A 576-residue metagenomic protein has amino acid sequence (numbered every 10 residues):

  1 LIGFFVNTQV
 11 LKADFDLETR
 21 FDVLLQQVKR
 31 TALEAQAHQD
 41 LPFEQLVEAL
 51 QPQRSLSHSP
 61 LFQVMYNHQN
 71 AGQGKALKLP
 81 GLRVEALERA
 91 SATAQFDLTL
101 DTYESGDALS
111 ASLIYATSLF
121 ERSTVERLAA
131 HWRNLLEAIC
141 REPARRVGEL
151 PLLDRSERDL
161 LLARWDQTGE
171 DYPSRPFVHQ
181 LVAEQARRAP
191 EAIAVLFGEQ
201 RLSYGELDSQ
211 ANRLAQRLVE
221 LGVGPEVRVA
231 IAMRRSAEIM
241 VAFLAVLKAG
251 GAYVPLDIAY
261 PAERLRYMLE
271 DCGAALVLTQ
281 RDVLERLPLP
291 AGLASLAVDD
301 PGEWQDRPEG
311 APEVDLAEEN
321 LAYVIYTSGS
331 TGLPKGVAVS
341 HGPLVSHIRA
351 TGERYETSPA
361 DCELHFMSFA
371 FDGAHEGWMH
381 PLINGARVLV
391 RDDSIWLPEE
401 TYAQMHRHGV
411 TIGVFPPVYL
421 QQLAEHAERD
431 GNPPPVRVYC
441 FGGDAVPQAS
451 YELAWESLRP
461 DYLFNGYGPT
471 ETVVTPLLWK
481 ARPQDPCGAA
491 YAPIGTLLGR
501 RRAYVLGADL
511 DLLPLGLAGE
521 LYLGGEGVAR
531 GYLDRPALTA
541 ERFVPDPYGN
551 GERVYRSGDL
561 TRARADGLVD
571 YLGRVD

Functional and structural regions predicted by a protein language model:
L1-E126, N134-R141, P151-L152, W165-T168 (+10 more regions): Adenylate-forming
T8-Q9, T19, L33, Q39 (+11 more regions): Carrier-protein-dependent adenylate-forming modules in NRPS/ANL systems
Q9, V28, Q39, Y66 (+25 more regions): Generic structural signal for small/hydrophobic residues in well-ordered secondary structure, especially within
P42-E44, K75, S110-A111, A262 (+6 more regions): AMP-dependent adenylate-forming
Q63, R266, A275, D361 (+3 more regions): Conserved acidic residues
E263-R264, E400-T401, A449-S450: Short acidic active-site motifs
K335-L364, D372-T411: Conserved AMP-binding/adenylation subdomain of ANL enzymes
I383-V388, V410-V414, A424-P493, R502 (+1 more regions): Gly/Ser/Thr-rich phosphate-binding loop
